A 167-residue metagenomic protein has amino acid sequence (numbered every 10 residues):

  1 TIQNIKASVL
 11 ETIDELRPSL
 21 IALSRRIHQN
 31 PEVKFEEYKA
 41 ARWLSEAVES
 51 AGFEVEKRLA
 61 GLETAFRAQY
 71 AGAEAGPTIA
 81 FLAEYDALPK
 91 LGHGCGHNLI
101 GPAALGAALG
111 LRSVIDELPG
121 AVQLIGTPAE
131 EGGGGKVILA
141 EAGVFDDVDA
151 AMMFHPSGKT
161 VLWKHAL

Functional and structural regions predicted by a protein language model:
I2-P119: Acidic/His- and Gly-rich active-site-bordering loop/insert found across diverse amide/peptide-bond hydrolases
T64-Q69, D86-G94, N98-L99, L118-L167: Histidine/acidic-residue-rich, glycine-tolerant segments that coordinate divalent metal ions
